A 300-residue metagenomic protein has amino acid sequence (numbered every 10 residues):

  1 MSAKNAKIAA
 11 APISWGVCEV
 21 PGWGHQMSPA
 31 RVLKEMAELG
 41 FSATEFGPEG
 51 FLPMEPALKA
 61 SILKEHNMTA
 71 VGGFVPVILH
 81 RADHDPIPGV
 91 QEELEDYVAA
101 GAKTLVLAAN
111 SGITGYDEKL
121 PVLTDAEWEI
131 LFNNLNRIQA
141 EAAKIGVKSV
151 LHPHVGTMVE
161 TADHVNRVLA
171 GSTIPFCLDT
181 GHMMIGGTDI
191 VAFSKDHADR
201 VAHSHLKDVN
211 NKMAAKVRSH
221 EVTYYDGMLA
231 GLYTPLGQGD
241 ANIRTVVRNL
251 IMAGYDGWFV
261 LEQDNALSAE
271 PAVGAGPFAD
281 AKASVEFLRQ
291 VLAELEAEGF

Functional and structural regions predicted by a protein language model:
S2-N5, L33-E38, L52-G72, P88-K103 (+4 more regions): Acidic (Asp/Glu)-rich catalytic clusters
S2-P21, V71-V77, S111-K119, E221-Y224: N-terminal small/glycine-rich loop or linker at the start of catalytic domains across soluble metabolic enzymes
N5-P12, A43-E45, N67-F74, K103-V106 (+4 more regions): Structural preference for beta-strand elements that scaffold enzyme active sites
A10, A43-T44, N133-D240, L295 (+1 more regions): Acidic/histidine-rich catalytic cores of soluble enzymes
A10, M36, T44, L63 (+8 more regions): Conserved, mostly hydrophobic/aromatic
I13-W15, G47-E49, V75-H80, N110-G112 (+5 more regions): Active-site beta-loop-alpha junctions enriched in small/polar residues
S14-S28, V77-I87, L120-W128, P235-Q238: Active-site mouth loops of central-metabolism enzymes
E65, A82-C177, D256, F278-D280: Active-site acidic/histidine proton-transfer and metal-coordination neighborhood in alpha/beta enzyme cores
